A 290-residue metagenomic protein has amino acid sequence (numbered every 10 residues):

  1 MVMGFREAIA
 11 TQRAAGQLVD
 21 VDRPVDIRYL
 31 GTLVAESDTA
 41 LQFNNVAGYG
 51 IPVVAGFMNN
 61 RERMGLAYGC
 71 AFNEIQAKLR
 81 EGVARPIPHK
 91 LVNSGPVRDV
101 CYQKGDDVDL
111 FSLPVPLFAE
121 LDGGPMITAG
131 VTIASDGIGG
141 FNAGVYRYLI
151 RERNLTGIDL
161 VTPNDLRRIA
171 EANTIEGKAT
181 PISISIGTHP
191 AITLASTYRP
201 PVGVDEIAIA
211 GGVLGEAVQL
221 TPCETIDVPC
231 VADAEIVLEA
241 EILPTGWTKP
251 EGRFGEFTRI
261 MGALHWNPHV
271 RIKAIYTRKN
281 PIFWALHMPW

Functional and structural regions predicted by a protein language model:
M1-R253, F257-H269, K273-W290: Extended, highly charged
